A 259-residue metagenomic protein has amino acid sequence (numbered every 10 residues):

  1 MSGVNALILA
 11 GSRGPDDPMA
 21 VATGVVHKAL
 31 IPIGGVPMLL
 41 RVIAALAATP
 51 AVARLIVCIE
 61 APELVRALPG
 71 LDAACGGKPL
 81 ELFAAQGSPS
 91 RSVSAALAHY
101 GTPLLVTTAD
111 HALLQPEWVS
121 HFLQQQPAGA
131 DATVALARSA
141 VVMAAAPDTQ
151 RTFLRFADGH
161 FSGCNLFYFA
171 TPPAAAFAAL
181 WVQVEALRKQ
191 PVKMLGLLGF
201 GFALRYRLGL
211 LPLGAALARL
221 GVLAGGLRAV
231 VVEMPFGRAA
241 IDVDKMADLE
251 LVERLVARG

Functional and structural regions predicted by a protein language model:
M1-G24: N-terminal nucleotide-binding beta1-loop-alpha1 segment
T23-L40: Short catalytic helix/loop segments, enriched in acidic residues and glycine and frequently bearing histidine
L40, R54-E60: Short internal beta-strands
A45-V52: Short, acidic, metal-binding catalytic loop of nucleotide-sugar glycosyltransferases
P62-L68: Short, charged/polar "capping" segments at the starts of alpha-helices and the immediately preceding loops
G70-V106, L113-L114, H121: Short phosphate-binding loop-to-helix
Q115-V222, V232-G237: Conserved core of the sugar-phosphate nucleotidyltransferase
K245: Short, conserved phosphate/pyrophosphate- and ester-handling motifs at nucleotide-, phospho-/glycolipid
